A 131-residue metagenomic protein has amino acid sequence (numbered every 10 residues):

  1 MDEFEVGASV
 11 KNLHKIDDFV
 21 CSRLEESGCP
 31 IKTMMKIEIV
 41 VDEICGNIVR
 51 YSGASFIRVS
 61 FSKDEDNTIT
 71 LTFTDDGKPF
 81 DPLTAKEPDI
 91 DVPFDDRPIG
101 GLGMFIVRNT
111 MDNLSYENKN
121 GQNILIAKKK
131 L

Functional and structural regions predicted by a protein language model:
M1-A8, R108-L131: Flexible, glycine-/charge-rich segments associated with ATP-binding catalytic modules
D2-D18, S22: Short beta-to-alpha transition helix within the HATPase_c
D18-D42, E65, D96-R97: Conserved short strand/loop->alpha-helix "switch" segment adjacent to the catalytic nucleotide/phosphoryl-transfer site
N47: Conserved N-box asparagine in the HATPase_c
Y51-S60, D64, T68, N120: G2-box/ATP-lid motif of Bergerat-fold
L71-I99: Glycine-rich/acidic phosphate-handling loop/turn and adjacent ATP-lid/helix of nucleotide-binding kinase/ATPase domains
R97-M111: Glycine-rich phosphate-binding loop
